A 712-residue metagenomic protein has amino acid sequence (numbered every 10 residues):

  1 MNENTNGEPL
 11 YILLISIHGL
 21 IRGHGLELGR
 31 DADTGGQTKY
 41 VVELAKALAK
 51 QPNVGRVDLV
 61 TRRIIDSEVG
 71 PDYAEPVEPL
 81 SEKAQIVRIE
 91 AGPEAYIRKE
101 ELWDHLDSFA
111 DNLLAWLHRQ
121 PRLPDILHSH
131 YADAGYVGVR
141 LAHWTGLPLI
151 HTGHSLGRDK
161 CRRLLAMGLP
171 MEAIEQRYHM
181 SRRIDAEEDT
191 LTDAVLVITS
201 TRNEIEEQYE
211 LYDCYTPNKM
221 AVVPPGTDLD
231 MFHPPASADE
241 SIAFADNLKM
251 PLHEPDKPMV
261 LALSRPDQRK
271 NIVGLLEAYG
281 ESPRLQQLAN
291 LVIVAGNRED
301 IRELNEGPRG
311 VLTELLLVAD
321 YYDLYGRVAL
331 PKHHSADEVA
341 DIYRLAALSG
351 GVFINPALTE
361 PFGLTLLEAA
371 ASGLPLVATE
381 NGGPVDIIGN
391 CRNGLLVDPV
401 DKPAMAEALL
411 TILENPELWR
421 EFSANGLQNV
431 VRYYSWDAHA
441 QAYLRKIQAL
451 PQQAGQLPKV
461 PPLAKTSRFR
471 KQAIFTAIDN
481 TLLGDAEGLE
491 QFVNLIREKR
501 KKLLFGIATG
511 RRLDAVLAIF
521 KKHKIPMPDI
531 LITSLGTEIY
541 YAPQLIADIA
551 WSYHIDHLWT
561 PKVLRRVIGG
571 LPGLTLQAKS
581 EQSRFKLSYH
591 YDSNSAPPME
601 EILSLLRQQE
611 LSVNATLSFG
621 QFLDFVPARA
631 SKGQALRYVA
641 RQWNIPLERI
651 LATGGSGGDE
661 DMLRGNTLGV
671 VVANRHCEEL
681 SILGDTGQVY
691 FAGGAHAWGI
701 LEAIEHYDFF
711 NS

Functional and structural regions predicted by a protein language model:
M1-L367, A371-G455: Catalytic cores of nucleotide-sugar-dependent glycosyltransferases that transfer UDP/GDP/TDP-activated
Q120, T190, L345-A346, S467 (+3 more regions): Structural alpha-helical scaffold elements that stabilize or flank donor/cofactor-binding regions in carbohydrate
S129, T199-S200, A378, I507 (+3 more regions): Short beta-strand scaffold positions
V195-L196, D529, T667: Receiver (REC) domain switch/active-site residues of two-component response regulators
R468-E487, L663: Asp-based phosphoryl-transfer active-site loop
E490-K579, N674: Active-site phosphate-binding/coordination module
L564-G665: Conserved acidic, metal-coordinating active-site core of Asp-based, Mg2+-dependent phosphoryl-transfer enzymes
V626, G633-S712: Mg2+-dependent phosphoryl-transfer enzymes with acidic/Ser/Thr/Gly-rich catalytic loops
